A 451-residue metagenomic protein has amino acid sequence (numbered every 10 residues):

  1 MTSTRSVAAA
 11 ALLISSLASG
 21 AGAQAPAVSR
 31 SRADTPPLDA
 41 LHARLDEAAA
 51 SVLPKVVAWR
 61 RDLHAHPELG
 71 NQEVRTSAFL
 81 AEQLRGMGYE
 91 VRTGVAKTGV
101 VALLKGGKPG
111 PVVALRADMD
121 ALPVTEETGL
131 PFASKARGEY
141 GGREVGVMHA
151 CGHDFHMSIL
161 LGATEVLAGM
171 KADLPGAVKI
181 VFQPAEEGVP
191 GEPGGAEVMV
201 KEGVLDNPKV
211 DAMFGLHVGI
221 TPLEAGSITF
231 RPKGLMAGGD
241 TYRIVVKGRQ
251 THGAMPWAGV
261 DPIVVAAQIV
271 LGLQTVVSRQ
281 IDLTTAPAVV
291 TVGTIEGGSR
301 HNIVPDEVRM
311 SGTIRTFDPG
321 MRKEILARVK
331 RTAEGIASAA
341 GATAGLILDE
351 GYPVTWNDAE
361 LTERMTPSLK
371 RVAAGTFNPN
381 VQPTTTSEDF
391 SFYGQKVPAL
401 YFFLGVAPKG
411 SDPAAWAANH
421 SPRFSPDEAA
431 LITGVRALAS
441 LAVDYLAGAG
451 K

Functional and structural regions predicted by a protein language model:
M1-A9: Bacterial N-terminal signal peptides that target proteins for export
A8-A18: Bacterial N-terminal signal peptides
P26-M148, S158-K179, E187: Acidic/His- and Gly-rich active-site-bordering loop/insert found across diverse amide/peptide-bond hydrolases
L63, A102, L115, H153 (+8 more regions): Divalent metal-coordination and catalytic microenvironments
F155-P232: Acidic/histidine-rich catalytic neighborhood of metal-dependent amide-processing enzymes
N207-N357, T384-T385: Midchain, well-structured core segments that form catalytic/ion-binding scaffolds
V265, T275, R279, A327-R331 (+2 more regions): His/Asp/Glu-rich mid-to-C-terminal helical/loop segments that flank catalytic regions of hydrolases
Q268-S278, I347, G351-P408: Active-site-adjacent substrate-binding region of metalloamidase/peptidase-like peptide-processing proteins
